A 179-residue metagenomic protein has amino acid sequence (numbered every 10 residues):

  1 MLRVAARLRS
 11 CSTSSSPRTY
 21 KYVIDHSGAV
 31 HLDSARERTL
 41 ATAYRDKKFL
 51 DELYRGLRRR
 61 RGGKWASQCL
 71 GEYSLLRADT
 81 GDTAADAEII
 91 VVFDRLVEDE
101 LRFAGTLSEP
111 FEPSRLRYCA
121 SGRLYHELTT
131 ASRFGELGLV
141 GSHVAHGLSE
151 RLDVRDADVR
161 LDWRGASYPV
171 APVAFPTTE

Functional and structural regions predicted by a protein language model:
L2-E179: Terminal leader/tail segments of proteins
